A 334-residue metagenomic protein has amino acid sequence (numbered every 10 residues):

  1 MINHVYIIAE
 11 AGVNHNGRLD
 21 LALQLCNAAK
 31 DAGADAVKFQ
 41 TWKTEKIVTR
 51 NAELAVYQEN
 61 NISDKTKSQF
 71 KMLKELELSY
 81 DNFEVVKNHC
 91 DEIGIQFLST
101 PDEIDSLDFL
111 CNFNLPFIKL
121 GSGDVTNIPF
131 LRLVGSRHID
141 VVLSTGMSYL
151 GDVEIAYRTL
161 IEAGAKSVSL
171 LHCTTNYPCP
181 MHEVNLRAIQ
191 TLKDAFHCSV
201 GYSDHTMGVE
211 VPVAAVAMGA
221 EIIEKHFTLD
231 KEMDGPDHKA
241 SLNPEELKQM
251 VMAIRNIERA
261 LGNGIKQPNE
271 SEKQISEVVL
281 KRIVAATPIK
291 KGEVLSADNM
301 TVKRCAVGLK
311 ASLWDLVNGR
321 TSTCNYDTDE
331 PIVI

Functional and structural regions predicted by a protein language model:
M1-I334: Catalytic cores and adjacent flexible loops of soluble metabolic enzymes that perform enolate/carbanion chemistry on
